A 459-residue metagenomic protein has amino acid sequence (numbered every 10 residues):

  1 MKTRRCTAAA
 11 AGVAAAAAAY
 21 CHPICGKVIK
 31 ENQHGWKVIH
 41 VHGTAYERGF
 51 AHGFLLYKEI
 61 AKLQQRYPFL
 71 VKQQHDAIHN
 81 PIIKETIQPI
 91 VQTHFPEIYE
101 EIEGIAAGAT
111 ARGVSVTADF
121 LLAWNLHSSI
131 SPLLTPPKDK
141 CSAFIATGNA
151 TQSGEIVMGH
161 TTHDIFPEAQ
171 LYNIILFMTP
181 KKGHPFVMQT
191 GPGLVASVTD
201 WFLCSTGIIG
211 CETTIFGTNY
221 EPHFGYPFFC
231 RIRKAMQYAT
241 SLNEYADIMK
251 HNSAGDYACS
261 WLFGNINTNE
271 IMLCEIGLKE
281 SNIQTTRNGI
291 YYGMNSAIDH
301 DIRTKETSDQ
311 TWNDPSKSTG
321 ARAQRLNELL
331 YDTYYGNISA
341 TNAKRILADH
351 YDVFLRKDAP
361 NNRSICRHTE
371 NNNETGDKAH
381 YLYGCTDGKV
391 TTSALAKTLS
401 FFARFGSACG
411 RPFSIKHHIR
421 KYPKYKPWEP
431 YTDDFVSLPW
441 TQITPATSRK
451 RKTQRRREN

Functional and structural regions predicted by a protein language model:
K2-R4: Positively charged n-region of N-terminal signal peptides that target proteins for export
T7-A18: Hydrophobic alpha-helical topogenic segments used for membrane insertion/localization
H22-S153, P167, H184, F229-C230 (+1 more regions): C-terminus-biased signal that marks the final domain/tail of proteins
Q152-N243, D247: Active-site rim segments in enzyme catalytic domains, especially the processed small/beta chain of N-terminal
